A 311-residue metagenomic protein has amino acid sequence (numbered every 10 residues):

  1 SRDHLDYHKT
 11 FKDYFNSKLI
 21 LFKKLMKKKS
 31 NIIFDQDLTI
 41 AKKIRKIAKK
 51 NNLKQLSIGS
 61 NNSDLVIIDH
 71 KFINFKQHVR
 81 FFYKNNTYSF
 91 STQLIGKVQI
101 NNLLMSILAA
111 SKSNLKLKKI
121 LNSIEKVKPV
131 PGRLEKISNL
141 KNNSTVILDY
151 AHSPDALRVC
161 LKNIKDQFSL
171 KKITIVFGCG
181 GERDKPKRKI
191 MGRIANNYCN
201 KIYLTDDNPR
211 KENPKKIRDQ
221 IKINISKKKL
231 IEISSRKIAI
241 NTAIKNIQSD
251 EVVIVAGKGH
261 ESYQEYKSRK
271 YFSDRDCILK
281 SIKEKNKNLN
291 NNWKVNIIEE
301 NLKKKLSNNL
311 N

Functional and structural regions predicted by a protein language model:
S1-V146, K222-I231, N292-L306, L310-N311: Acidic, Mg2+-coordinating active-site environments of NTP-dependent enzymes
V98, M105-K118, N122-N311: ATP-dependent carboxylate-amine ligase
